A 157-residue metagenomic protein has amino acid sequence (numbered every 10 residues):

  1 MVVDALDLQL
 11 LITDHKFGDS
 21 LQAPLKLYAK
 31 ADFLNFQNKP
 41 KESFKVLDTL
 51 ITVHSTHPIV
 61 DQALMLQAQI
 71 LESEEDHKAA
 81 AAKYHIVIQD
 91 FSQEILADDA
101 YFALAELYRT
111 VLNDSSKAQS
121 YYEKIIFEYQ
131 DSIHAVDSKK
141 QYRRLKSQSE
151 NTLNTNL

Functional and structural regions predicted by a protein language model:
M1-L157: Acidic, polar-rich low-complexity tracts and alpha-helical solenoid repeat scaffolds
